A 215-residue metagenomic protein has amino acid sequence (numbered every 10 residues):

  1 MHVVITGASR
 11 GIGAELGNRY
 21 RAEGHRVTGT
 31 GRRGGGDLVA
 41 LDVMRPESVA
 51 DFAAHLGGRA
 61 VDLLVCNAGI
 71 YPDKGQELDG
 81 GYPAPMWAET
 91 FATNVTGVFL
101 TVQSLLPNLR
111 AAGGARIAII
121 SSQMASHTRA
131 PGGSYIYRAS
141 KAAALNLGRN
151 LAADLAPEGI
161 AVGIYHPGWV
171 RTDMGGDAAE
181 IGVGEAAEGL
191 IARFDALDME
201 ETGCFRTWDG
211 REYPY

Functional and structural regions predicted by a protein language model:
T6, V61-Y71, N94, I119 (+1 more regions): Rossmann-fold scaffold of SDR-type NAD(P)-dependent oxidoreductases
S9-N18: N-terminal Rossmann NAD(P)H-binding glycine-rich loop of SDR-like oxidoreductase domains
A22-G36: Conserved glycine-rich Rossmann-like NAD(P)H-binding loop of the short-chain dehydrogenase/reductase
G34-E47: Rossmann-fold cofactor-recognition segment
M44-R59: Conserved Rossmann-fold cofactor-binding substructure of NAD(P)-dependent oxidoreductases
S48-D51, G97-S104: Conserved mid-core alpha-helix of short-chain dehydrogenase/reductase
I70-Y71, L78-F91, T96, L100 (+2 more regions): Catalytic loop of short-chain dehydrogenase/reductase
I164-P167, G176-Y215: C-terminal helical subdomain
